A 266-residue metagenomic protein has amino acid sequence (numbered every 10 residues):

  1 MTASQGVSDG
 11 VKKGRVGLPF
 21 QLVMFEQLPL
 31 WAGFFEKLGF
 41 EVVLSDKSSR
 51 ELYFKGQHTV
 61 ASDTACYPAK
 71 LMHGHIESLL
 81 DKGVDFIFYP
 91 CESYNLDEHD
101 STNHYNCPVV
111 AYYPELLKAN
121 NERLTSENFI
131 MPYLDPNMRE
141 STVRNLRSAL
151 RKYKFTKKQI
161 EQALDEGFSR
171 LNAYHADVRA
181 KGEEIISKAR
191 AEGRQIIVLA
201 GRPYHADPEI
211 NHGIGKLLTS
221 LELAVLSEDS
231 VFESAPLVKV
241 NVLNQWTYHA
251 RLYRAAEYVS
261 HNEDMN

Functional and structural regions predicted by a protein language model:
M1-N266: An N-terminal assembly and electron-transfer interface module characteristic of large anaerobic redox and radical
